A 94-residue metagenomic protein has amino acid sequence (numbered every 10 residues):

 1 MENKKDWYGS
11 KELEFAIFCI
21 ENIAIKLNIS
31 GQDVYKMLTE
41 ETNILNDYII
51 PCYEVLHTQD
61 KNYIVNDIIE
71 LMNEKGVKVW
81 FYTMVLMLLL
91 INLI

Functional and structural regions predicted by a protein language model:
E2-D33: N-terminal acidic leader/helix
Y8-S10, E21, K36-M37, I50 (+1 more regions): Intrinsically disordered, low-complexity, basic-enriched segments
L27, G31, Y35-L38, G76-V79: Long, hydrophobic, amphipathic alpha-helical segments used as structural scaffolds
Q32-L56: Amphipathic, hydrophobic secondary-structure cores in small proteins
P51-F81: Long, compositionally biased
M84-M87: Methionine residue identity
